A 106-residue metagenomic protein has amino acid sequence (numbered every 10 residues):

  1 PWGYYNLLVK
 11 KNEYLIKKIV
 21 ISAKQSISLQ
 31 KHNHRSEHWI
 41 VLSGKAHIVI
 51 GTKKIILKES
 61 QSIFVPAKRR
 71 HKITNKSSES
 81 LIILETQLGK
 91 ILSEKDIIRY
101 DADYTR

Functional and structural regions predicted by a protein language model:
P1, K72-R106: Double-stranded beta-helix
P1-S36, T86: A short glycine-rich, His/Asp/Glu-containing loop-to-beta-strand
L8-K11, K45, G51, K72: A structural signal for the main folded, soluble domain(s) of proteins
Q25, H34-R35, K53, R69-R70 (+1 more regions): A generic "binding-loop/recognition-motif" signal
I27, K53-I55, D96: Short beta-strand segments
S28-L29, I48-V49, V65, H71-S78 (+1 more regions): Short beta-strand His + acidic residue motifs that chelate non-heme Fe in jelly-roll/DSBH and cupin folds
H34-T52: Glycine- and acidic-residue-biased ligand/ion/polar-headgroup-sensing regions
T52-R70: Short acidic-glycine-tyrosine-enriched beta hairpin
